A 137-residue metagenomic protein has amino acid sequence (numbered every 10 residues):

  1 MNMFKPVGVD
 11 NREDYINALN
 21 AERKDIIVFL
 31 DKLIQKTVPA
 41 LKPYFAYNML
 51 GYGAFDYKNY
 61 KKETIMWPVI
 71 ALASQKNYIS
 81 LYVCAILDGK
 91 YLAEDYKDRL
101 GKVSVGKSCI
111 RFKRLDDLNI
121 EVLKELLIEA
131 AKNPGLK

Functional and structural regions predicted by a protein language model:
M1-K137: Charge-dense, helix-prone N-terminal extensions
